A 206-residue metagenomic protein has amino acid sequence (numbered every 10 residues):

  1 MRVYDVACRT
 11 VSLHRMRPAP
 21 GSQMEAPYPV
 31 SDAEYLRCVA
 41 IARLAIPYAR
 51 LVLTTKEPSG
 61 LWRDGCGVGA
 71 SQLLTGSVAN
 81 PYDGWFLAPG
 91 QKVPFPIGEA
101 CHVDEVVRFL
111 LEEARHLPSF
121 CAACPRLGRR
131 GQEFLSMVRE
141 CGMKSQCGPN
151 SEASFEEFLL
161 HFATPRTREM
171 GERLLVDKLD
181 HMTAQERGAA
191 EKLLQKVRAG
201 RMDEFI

Functional and structural regions predicted by a protein language model:
M1-M24, S31-G60, G76-P81: Conserved C-terminal portion of the radical SAM core fold that forms the substrate/S-adenosylmethionine-binding
A19, L61-W62, G128-G131: A short beta-alpha structural unit
Q23-P29, Q91-P96: Glycine-rich tight-turn/loop motif centered on a GG-T
M24-V30, W62-A70, Q132-V138: Short glycine/threonine-rich loop-to-helix capping motif typified by GTGT followed within a few residues by an Asp-Pro
V39, W62-R63, R108-E112: Short glycine-/small-residue-rich flexible loop motifs, especially phosphate/cofactor-binding loops
P47, G67-L74: Glycine-enriched alpha-helix->loop->beta-strand junction motifs that scaffold or abut catalytic
R50, L73, S119-F120: A local structural micro-motif
V68, S77-I206: Radical SAM enzyme core and accessory elements
